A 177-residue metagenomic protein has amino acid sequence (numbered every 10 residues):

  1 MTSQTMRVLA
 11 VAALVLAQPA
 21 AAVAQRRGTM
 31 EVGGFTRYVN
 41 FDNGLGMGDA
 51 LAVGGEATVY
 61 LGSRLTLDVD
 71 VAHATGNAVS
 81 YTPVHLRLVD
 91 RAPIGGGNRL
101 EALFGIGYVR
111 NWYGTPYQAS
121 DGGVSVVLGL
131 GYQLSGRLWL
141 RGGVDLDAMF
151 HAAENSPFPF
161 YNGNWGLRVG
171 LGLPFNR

Functional and structural regions predicted by a protein language model:
M1-G28, N176-R177: Cleavable N-terminal export/targeting peptides
Q25-N40, A102, I106, W165: Transmembrane beta-strand segments of Gram-negative outer membrane beta-barrel proteins
Y38-G55, A119-D121: Surface-exposed strand-loop-strand hairpins of Gram-negative outer-membrane beta-barrel proteins
N40-N43, H73-T75, W112-Y117, A152-P159: Extracellular loop and loop/strand-boundary signature of outer-membrane beta-barrel proteins
E56-L138, N164-R177: Gram-negative (and chloroplast) outer-membrane scaffold detector with strong preference for beta-barrel transmembrane
G136-R141, H151-A152: Substrate-binding/catalytic groove segments of enzymes that remodel or degrade extracellular structural polymers
